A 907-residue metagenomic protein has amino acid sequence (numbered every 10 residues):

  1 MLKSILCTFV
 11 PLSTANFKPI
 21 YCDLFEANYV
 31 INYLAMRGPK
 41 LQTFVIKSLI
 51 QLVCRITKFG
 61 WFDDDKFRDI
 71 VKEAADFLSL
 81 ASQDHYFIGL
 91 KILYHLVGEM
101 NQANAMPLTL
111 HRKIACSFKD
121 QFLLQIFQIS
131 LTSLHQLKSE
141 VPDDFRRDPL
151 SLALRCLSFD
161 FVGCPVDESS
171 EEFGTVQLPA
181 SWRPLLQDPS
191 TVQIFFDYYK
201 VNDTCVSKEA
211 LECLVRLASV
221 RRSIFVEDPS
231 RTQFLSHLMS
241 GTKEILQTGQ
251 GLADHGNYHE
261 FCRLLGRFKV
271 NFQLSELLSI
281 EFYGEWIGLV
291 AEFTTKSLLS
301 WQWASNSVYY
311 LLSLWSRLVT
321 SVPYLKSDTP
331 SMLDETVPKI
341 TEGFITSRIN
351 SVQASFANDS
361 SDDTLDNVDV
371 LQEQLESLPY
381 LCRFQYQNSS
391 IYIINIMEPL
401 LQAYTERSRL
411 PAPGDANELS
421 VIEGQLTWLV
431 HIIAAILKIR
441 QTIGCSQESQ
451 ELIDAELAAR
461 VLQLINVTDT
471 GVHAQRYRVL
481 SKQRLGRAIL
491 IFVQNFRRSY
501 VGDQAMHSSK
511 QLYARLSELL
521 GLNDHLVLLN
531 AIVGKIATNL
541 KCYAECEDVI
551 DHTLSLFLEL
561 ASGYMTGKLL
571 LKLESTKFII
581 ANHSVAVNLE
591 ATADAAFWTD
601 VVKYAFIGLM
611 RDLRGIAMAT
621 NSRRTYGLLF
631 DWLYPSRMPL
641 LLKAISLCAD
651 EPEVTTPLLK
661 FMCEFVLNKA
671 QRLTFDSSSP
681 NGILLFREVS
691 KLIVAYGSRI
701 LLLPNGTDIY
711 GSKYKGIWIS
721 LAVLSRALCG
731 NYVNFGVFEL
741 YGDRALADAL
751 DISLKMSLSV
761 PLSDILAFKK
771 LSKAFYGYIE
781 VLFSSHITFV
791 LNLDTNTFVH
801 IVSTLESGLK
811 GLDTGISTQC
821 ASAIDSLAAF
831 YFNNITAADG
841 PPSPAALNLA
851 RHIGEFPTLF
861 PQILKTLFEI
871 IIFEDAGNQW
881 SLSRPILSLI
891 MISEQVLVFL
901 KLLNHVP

Functional and structural regions predicted by a protein language model:
M1, S13-T14, Y732, F783 (+3 more regions): Intrinsically disordered terminal tails
M1-L6, E26, Q42-I56, H85-V97 (+27 more regions): Extended HEAT/HEAT-like alpha-solenoid repeat tracts in very large eukaryotic scaffold/adaptor proteins
L6-D23, T57-R68, E99-L108, A115-L123 (+16 more regions): Flexible loop/turn segments at the boundaries of HEAT repeats in alpha-solenoid HEAT proteins
L12-I20, D143-D144, S327, A416-S420 (+4 more regions): Short, surface-exposed loop/turn segments at secondary-structure junctions
L12-I20, R37-K47, T57-R68, S82-F87 (+5 more regions): Alpha-helix boundary/capping segments in eukaryotic regulatory proteins
N16-R37, D65-Y86, H111-E140, A153 (+18 more regions): Amphipathic alpha-helical segments within extended alpha-helical solenoids and repeat-rich scaffolds in large
F17, V30-F44, I56, G60 (+2 more regions): Extended ligand-binding groove/face enriched in aromatic
A253, L264, Q273-E276, L289 (+1 more regions): Long alpha-helical scaffold regions
